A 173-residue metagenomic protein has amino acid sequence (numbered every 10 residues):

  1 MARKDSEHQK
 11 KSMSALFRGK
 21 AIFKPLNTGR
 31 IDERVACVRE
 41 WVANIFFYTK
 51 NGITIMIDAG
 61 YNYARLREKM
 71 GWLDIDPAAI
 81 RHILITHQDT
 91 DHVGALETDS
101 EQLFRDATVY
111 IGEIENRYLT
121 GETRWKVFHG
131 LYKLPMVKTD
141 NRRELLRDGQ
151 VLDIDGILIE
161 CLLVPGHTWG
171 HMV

Functional and structural regions predicted by a protein language model:
M1-K20: Accessory terminal helices/loops
A21-L73, V173: Conserved beta-strand hairpin/beta-sheet module of binuclear metal-dependent hydrolase folds, prominently
L26-V35, G130-L134, D155-I159: Short Pro/Gly-enriched beta-strand edge/turn motifs at strand-loop
R30, F47-T49, D148-V173: Core dinuclear metal-dependent hydrolase active-site scaffold
R34, Y48, D58, H87 (+3 more regions): Divalent metal-coordination and catalytic microenvironments
I55-D58, A79-L84, C161-L163: Short catalytic-loop micro-motif centered on adjacent basic/acidic residues
Y63, G71-V151: Active-site HxH/HxHxD metal-binding segment of metal-dependent hydrolases
